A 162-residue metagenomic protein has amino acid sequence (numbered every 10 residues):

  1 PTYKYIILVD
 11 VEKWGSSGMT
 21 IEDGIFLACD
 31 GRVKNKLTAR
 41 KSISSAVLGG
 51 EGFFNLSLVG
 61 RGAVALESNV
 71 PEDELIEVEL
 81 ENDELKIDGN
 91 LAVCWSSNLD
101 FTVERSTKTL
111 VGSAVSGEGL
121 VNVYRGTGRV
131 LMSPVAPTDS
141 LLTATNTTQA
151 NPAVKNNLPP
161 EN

Functional and structural regions predicted by a protein language model:
P1-N162: Phosphate/adenylate-binding glycine loop and adjacent helical scaffold
